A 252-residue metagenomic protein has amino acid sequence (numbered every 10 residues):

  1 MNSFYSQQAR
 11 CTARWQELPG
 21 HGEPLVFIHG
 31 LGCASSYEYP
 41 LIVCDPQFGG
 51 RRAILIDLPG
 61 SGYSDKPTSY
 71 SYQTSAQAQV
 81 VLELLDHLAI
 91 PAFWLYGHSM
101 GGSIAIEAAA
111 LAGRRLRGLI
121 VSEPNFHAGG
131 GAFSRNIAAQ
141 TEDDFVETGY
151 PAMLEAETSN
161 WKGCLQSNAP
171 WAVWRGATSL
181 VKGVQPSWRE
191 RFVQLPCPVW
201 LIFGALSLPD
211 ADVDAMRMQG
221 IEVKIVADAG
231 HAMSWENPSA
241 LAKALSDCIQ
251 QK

Functional and structural regions predicted by a protein language model:
M1-T12: N-terminal cap/lid segment of alpha/beta-hydrolase-fold proteins
C11-Y63: Conserved HGGG/HGGXW glycine-rich cap/lid loop of the alpha/beta-hydrolase fold
H29, F93, G97-G102: Conserved alpha/beta-hydrolase "nucleophile elbow" surrounding the catalytic nucleophile
I54-Y96, K243: Active-site loop/oxyanion-hole signature of alpha/beta-hydrolase fold enzymes
S103-E147: Flexible "cap/lid" loop of the alpha/beta hydrolase fold
G130-C197: Conserved alpha/beta-hydrolase catalytic His-Asp/Glu region
W171-I225, A229, S234: Conserved serine/cysteine hydrolase catalytic core
W235-I249: Post-His helix in hydrolase/transferase enzymes
